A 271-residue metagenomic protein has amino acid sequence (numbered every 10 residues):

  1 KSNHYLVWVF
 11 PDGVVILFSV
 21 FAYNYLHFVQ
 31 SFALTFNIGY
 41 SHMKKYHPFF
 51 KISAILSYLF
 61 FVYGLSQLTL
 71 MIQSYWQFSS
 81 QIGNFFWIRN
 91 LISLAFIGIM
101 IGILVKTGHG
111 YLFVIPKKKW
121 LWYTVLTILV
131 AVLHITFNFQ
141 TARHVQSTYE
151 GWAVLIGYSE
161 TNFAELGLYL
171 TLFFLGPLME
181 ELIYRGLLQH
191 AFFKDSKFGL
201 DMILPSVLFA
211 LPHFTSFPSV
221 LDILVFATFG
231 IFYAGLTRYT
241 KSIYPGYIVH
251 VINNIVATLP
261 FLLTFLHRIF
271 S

Functional and structural regions predicted by a protein language model:
K51-T107: Alpha-helical transmembrane segments in multi-pass membrane proteins
S53-L56, Y123-V125, L166, L170 (+3 more regions): Hydrophobic alpha-helical transmembrane segments
Q67, P218-S271: Functionally important transmembrane alpha-helices
Y75-F85, G108-G176, H267-S271: Juxtamembrane helix-loop-helix connectors linking adjacent transmembrane helices in multi-pass membrane enzymes
I92-I97, L168-L172, V225-G230: Hydrophobic core segments of transmembrane alpha-helices in multi-pass, intramembrane catalytic enzymes
M179-L204, G235-S242: Membrane-interface helix/loop boundary segments of multi-pass membrane proteins
D201-H213, G230: Small-polar-interrupted transmembrane alpha-helices in polytopic inner-membrane proteins
